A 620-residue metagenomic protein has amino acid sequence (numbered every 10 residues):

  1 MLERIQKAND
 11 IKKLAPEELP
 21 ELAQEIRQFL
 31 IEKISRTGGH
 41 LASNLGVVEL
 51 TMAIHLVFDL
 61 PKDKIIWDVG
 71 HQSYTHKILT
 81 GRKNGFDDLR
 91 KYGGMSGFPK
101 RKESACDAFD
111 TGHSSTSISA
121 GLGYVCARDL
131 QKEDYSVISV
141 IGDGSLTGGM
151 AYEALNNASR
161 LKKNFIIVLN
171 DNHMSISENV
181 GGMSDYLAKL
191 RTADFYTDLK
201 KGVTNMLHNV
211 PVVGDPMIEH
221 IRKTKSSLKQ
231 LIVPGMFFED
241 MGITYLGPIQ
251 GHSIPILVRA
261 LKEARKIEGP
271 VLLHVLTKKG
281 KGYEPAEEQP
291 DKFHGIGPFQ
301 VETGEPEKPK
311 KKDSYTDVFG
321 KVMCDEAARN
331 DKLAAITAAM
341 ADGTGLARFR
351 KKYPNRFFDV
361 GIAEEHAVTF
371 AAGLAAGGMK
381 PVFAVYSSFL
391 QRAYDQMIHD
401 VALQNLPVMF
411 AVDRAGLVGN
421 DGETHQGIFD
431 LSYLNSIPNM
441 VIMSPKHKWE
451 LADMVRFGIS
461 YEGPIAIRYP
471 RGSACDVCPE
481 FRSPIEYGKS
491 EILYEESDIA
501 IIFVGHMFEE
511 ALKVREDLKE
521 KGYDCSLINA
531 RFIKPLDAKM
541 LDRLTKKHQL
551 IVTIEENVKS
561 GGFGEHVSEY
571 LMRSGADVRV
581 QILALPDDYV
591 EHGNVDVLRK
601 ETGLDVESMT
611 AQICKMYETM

Functional and structural regions predicted by a protein language model:
M1-L79, E239-R259, H274-T277: N-terminal amphipathic, basic-rich helices that act as targeting or association modules
K13, H173-F319: Long, well-ordered, tryptophan-enriched scaffold segments
H40-L161, Y315, K332-L333, T337-A338 (+1 more regions): Cofactor-binding active-site loop characterized by glycine-rich and histidine/acidic residues
K64, T277-Q391, Q396-L406, G463 (+3 more regions): Non-catalytic terminal/interface segments that mediate subunit docking, oligomerization, and allosteric communication
M217-P285, P407-V412, L431-E480, V606-M620: Structural signature of the thiamine diphosphate
R259-K262, H294-G295, S314-R329, G345-K351 (+5 more regions): Glycine-/acidic-rich phosphate or pyrophosphate-binding loops and their flanking alpha/beta elements
P298-V301, P306-P309, G419-D421, V441 (+1 more regions): Peripheral docking tails and interdomain loops at the edges of cofactor- or intermediate-handling domains
D359-V360, R515-L544: Generic long, charged, amphipathic alpha-helical segments
